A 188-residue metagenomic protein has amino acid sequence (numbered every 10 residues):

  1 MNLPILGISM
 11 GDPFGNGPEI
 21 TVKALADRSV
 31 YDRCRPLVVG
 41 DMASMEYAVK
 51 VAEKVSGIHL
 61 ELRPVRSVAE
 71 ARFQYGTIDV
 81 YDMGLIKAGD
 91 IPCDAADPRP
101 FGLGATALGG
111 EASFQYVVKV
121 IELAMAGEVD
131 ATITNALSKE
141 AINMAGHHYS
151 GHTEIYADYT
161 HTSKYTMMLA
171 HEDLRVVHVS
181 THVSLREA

Functional and structural regions predicted by a protein language model:
M1-H152: Contiguous, glycine/small-aliphatic-enriched amphipathic segments in soluble metabolic enzymes
S29, Y116-K119, E140-A188: Conserved alpha-helical scaffold segments that buttress catalytic/binding sites
